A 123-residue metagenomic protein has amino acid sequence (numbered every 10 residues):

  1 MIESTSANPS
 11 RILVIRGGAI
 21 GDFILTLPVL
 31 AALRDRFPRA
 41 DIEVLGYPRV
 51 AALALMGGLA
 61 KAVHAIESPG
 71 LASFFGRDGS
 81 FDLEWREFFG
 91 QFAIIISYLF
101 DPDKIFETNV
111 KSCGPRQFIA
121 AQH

Functional and structural regions predicted by a protein language model:
M1-H123: Catalytic machinery of carbohydrate-active enzymes, primarily nucleotide-sugar-dependent glycosyltransferases
